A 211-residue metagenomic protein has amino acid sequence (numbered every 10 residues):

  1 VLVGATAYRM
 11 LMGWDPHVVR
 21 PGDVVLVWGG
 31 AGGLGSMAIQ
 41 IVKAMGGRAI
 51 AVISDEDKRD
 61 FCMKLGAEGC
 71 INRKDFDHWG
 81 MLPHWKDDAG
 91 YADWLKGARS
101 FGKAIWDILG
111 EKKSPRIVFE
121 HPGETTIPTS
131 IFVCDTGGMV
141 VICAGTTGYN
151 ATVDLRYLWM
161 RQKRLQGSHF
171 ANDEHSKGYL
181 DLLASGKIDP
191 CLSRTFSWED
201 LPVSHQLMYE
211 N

Functional and structural regions predicted by a protein language model:
V1-D15, V27-A31, M37, A92-S100: A glycine-rich, Thr/Ser-enriched phosphate-binding loop motif common to dinucleotide/cofactor-binding enzymes
P16-V24, E111-K113: Short helix-loop-beta connector
R20, C134-D135: Helix-to-beta-strand junctions that scaffold the AdoMet/dcAdoMet cofactor pocket in Class I SAM-dependent enzymes
S36-A44: Surface-exposed amphipathic alpha-helices with a cationic face
K43-T125: Adenosine-nucleotide cofactor-binding segment
I53-F61, Y149-L155, S176-K177: Short, glycine/polar-rich helix-capping loops at beta-to-alpha or helix-loop-helix junctions that flank or form
P128-I131, D173-N211: C-terminal hydrophobic helical "lid"/dimerization subdomain of Rossmann-like NAD(P)H-dependent oxidoreductases
T136-C143, V153-L192: Rossmann-fold dehydrogenase core element
